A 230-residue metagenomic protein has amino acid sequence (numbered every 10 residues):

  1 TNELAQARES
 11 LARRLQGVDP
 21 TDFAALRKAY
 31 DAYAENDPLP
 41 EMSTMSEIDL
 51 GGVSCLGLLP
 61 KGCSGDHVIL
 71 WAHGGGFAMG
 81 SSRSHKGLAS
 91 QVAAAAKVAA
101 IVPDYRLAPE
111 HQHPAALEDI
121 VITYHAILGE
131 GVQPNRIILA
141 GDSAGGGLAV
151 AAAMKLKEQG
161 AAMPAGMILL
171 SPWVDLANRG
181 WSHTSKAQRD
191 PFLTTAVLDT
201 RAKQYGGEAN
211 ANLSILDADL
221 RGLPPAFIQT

Functional and structural regions predicted by a protein language model:
T1-K61: A glycine/proline-hinged amphipathic helix-loop "lid/cap" segment that gates access to hydrophobic ligand pockets
P60-V68, R221-L223: Proline/glycine-enriched tight loop/beta-turn segments at coil->beta junctions that connect or precede beta-strands
D66-G76: Short beta-strand element of the alpha/beta-hydrolase
S81-S82, L88, P103-R136: Catalytic nucleophile-loop/oxyanion-hole region of alpha/beta-hydrolase and closely related hydrolase-like folds
L139-G141, L170, Q229: Short beta-strand immediately N-terminal to the catalytic nucleophile in serine-hydrolase-like folds
G141, G145, A149: Gly/Ala-rich beta-loop-alpha elbow adjacent to hydrolase catalytic centers
M154-E208: Hydrolase active-site cap/lid region
G206-T230: Serine-hydrolase catalytic core
